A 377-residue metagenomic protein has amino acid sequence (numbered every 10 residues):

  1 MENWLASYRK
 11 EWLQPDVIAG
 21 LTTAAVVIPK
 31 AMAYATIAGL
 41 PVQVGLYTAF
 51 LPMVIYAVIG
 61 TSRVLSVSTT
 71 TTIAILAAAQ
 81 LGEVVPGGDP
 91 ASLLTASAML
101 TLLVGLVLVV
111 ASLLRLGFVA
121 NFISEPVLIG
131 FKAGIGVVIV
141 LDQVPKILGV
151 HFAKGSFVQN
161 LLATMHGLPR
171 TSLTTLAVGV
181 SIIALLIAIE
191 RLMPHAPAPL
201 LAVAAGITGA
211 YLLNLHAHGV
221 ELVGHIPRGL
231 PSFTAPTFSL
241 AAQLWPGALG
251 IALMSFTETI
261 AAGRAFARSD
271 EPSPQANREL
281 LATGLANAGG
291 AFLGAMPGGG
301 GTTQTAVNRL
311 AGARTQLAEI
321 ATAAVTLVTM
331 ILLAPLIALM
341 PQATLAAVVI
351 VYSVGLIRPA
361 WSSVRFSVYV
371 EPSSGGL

Functional and structural regions predicted by a protein language model:
M1-L377: Transmembrane helical cores of multi-pass ion-transport proteins
